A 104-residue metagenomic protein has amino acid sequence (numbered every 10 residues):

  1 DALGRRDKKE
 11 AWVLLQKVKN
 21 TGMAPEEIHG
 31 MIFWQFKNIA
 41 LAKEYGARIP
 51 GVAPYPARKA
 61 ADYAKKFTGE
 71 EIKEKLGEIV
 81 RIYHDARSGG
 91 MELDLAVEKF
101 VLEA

Functional and structural regions predicted by a protein language model:
D1: Phosphate/pyrophosphate-binding active-site loops
G4-A104: Helix-rich C-terminal "collar"/helical-bundle subdomain used as an assembly and partner-interaction module in RFC-like
